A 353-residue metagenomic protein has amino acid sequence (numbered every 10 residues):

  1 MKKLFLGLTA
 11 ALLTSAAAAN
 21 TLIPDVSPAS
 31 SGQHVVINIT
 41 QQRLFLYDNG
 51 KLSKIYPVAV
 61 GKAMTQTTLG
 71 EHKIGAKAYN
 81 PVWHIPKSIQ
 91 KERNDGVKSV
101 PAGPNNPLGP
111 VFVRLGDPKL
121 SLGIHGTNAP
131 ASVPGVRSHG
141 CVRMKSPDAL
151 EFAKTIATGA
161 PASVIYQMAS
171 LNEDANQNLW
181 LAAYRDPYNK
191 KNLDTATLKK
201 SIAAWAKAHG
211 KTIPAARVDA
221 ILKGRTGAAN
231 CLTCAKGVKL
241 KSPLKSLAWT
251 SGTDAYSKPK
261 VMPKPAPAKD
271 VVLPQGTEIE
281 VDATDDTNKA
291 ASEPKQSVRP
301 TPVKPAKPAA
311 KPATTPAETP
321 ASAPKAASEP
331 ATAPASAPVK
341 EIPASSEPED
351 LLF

Functional and structural regions predicted by a protein language model:
M1-L4: Positively charged n-region of N-terminal signal peptides that target proteins for export
G7-S15: Bacterial N-terminal signal peptides
N20-S132, E151-T155, L179-G276, K304: Gly/Pro-biased beta-strand-loop elements
S138-T155: Short beta-strand-centered segments at strand-helix junctions
G159-A162: Loop/turn positions that initiate beta-strands
S170-Q177: Short, Lys/Arg- and Gly-enriched loop/turn segments at beta-strand edges
L247-F353: Compositionally biased, proline/threonine/alanine/serine-rich low-complexity intrinsically disordered stretches
